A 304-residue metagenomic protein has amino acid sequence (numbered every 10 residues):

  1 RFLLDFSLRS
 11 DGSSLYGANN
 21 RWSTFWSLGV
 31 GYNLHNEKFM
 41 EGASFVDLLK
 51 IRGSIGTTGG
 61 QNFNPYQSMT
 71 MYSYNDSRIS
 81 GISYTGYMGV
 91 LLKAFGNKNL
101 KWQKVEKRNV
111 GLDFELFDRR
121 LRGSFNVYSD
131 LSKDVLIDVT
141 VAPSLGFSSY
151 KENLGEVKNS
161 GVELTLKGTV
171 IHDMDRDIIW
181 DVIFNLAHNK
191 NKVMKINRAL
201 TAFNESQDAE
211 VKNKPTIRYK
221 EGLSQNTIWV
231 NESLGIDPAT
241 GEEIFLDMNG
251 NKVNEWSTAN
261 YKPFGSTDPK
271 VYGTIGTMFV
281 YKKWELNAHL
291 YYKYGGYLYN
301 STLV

Functional and structural regions predicted by a protein language model:
R1-R218, I275, F279-K282: Extracellular/periplasmic, surface-exposed regions of secreted and cell-surface proteins
S13, K293-V304: Extracytoplasmic gating/loop element in the C-terminal half of outer-membrane beta-barrel translocons and assembly
Q61-N64, L116, S160, L166 (+5 more regions): Basic, gly/Ser/Thr/Pro-rich low-complexity segments located predominantly at protein N termini
S68, L234, K252-V253, E285 (+2 more regions): Generic secondary-structure boundary signal with a strong preference for alpha-helix termini
D76-F95, A209-S266: Flexible glycine-rich, low-complexity coil/linker segments exposed to the extracellular/periplasmic environment
I179-D181, S266-Y294: Conserved C-terminal beta-signal and adjacent last beta-strands/turns of outer-membrane beta-barrel proteins
V182-F184, A199, G222, S233 (+1 more regions): Acidic/proline-rich low-complexity IDRs
V193-M194, T240-E242, G295-Y299: Short acidic/glycine-rich loop or secondary-structure boundary segments that cap or lie
